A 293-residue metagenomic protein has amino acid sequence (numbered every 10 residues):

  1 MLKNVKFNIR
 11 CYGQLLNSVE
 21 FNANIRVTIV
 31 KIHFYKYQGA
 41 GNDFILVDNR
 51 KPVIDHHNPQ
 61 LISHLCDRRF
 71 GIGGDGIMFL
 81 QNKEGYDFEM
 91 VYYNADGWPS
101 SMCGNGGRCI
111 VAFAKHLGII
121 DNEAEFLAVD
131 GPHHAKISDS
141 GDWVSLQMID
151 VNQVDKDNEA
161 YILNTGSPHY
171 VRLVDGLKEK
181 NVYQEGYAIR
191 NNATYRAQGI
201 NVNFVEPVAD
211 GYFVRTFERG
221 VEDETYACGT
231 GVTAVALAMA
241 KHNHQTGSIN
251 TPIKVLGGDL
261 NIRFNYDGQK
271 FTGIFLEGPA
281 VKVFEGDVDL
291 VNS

Functional and structural regions predicted by a protein language model:
Y12, A23, V27-S140, V171-S293: A glycine-rich beta-to-alpha transition motif near the start of alpha/beta enzyme domains, typified by
W143: Extracellular structured ligand-interaction cores
L146-E159, Q184-I189: Active-site glycine-rich loop that binds ribose-phosphate moieties when present
K156-L163, E285-L290: Extended Gly/Ser/Thr-rich low-complexity repeat segments, especially those forming or decorating extracellular
